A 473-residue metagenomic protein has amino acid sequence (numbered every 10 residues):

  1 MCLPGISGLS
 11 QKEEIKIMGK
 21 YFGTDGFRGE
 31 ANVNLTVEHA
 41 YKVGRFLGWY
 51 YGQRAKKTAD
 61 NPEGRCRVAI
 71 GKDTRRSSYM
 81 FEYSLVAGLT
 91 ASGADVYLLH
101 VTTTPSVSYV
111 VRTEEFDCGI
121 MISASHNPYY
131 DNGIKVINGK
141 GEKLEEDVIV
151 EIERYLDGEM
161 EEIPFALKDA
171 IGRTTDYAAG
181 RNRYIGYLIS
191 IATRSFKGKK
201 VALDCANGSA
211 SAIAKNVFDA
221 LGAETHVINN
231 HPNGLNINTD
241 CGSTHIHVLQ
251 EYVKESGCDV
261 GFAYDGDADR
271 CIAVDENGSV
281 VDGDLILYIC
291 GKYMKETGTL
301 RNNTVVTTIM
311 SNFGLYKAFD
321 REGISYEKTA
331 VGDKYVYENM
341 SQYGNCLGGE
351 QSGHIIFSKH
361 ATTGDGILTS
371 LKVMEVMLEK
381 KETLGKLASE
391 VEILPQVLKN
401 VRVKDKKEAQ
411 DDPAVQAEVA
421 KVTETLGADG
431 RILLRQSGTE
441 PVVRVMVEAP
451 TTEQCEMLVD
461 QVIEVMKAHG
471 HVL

Functional and structural regions predicted by a protein language model:
Q11-A87, A91-S92, T174-K200, K407-D411: An N-terminal, well-structured beta->alpha segment
E30, N132-S256: Gly/Ser/Thr-enriched, mixed-charge loops and adjacent short helices that form phosphate/oxyanion-binding elements
K57, R67-D131, N216-V274: N-terminal small/polar loop signature for handling phosphorylated ligands or for N-terminal nucleophile
G71-K72, L203-C205, D275, K359 (+1 more regions): Short glycine-centered, acidic/aromatic-flanked micro-motifs in structured strand/loop junctions that mark active-site
V150-I185, S190, E276-G349, I356-F357: Proline/glycine-rich low-complexity loops and linkers
V260, T297-L473: Phosphate-binding and adjacent anionic-ligand microenvironments
